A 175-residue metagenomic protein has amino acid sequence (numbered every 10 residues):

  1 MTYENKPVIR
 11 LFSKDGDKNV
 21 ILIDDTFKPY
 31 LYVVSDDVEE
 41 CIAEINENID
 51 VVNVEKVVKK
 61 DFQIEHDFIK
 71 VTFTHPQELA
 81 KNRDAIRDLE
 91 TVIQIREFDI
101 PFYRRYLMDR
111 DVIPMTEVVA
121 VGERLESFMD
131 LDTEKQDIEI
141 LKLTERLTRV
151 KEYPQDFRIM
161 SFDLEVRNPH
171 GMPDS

Functional and structural regions predicted by a protein language model:
M1-S175: The two-metal-ion catalytic cores of nucleic-acid processing enzymes
